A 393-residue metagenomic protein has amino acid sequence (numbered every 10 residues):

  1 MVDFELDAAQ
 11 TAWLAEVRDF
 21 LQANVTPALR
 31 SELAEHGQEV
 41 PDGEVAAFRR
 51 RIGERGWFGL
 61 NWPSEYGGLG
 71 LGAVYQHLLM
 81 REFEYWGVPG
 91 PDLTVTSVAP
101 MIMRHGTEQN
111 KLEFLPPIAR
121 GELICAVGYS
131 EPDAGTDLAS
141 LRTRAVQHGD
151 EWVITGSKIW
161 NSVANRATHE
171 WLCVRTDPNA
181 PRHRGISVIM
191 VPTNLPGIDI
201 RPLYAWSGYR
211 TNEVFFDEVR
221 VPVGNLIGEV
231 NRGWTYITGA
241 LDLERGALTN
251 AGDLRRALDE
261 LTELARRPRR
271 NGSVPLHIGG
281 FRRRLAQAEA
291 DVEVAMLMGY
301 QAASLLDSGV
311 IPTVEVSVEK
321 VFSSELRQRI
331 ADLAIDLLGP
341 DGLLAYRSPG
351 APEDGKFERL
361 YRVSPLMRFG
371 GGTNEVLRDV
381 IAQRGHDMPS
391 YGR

Functional and structural regions predicted by a protein language model:
V2-A8, A12, I198-V294, M367 (+1 more regions): Glycine-rich beta->alpha junctions and the first turn(s) of the following alpha-helix
D3, V25, V74, L78-L79 (+4 more regions): Glycine-rich phosphate/cofactor-binding loops in nucleotide/flavin-utilizing enzymes
L29-Q38, R266, R270-R282, E293-P349: C-terminal helix-coil-helix/basic helical segment that borders enzyme active sites and/or dimer interfaces and provides
A46-G121, V163-H169, E244, V292 (+5 more regions): Internal helix-loop-helix
G121-Y129: A short, Trp-centered hydrophobic/proline-enriched beta-strand micro-motif
T143-V146: A structural signal for short hydrophobic beta-strand segments in well-ordered beta-sheet cores
D150-E151, T155-D199: A short core secondary-structure module
I159-A164, W206, L366-G371: Glycine-rich phosphate/pyrophosphate-binding beta-alpha loops
